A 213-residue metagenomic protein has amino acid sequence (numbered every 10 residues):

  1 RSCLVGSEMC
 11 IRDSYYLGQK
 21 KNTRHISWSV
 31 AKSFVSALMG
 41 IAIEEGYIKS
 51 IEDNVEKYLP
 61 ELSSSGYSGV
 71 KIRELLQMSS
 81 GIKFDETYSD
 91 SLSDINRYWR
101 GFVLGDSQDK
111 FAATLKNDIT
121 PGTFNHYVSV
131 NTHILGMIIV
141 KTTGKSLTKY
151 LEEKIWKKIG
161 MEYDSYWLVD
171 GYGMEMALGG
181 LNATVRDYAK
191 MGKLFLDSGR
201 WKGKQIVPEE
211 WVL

Functional and structural regions predicted by a protein language model:
R1-G6, C10-I11: Single conserved hydrophobic/aromatic residue that forms the stacking wall/gate of nucleotide- or nucleobase-binding
E8, I26-I51, L75, L135-I139 (+1 more regions): Active-site SXXK
R12-G18: Short beta->alpha transition motifs characteristic of CBS
K21-N22, T87-S89, D94-G179: Catalytic-site signature segments of enzymes, centered on catalytic residues
I26, E45-K83, T114, T143-G179 (+1 more regions): Active-site helix/loop module of the DD-peptidase/beta-lactamase fold, centered on the serine-lysine SxxK catalytic
W28-F34, Y67-V70, H126-H133, N182-R186: Aromatic- and histidine-enriched alpha-helix N-cap/loop-to-helix transition segments that scaffold the rims
I82-K83, T132, G173-E175, Y188 (+2 more regions): Solvent-exposed loop/turn segments at secondary-structure junctions within structured extracellular/periplasmic domains
S146-E162, L181, V185, A189-L213: Conserved active-site loop region of the serine DD-peptidase/beta-lactamase
